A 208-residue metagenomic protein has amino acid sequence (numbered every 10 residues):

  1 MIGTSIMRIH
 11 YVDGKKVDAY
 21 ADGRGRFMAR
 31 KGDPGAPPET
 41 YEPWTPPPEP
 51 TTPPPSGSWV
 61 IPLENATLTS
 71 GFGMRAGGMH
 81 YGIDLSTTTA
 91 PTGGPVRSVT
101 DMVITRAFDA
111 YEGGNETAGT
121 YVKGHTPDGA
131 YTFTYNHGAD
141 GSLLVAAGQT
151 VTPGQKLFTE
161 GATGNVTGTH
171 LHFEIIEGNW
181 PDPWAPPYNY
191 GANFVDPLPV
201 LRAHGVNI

Functional and structural regions predicted by a protein language model:
M1-P53, I208: N-terminal secretion targeting segments of exported proteins
T52, W59-V60, T89, A146-Q149 (+1 more regions): Acidic, glycine-rich catalytic/binding loops that coordinate metals and/or anionic ligands
T67-T100: Short glycine/threonine/proline-enriched tight-turn/helix- or strand-capping micro-motif at secondary-structure
L68, L85, M102, G154 (+2 more regions): Terminal peptide-recognition signature
F72, F108, G154-Q155, G161 (+1 more regions): Sec/Tat-exported extracytoplasmic proteins
H80, V99-L144, V166-E177: Zn2+-dependent peptidoglycan hydrolase active-site motif and core
L85, T120-G124, T152-V166: Short hydrophobic beta/alpha edge segments that flank linear recognition/processing sites
P95-R106, L144-E160: Short, well-structured beta-strand-loop connectors
